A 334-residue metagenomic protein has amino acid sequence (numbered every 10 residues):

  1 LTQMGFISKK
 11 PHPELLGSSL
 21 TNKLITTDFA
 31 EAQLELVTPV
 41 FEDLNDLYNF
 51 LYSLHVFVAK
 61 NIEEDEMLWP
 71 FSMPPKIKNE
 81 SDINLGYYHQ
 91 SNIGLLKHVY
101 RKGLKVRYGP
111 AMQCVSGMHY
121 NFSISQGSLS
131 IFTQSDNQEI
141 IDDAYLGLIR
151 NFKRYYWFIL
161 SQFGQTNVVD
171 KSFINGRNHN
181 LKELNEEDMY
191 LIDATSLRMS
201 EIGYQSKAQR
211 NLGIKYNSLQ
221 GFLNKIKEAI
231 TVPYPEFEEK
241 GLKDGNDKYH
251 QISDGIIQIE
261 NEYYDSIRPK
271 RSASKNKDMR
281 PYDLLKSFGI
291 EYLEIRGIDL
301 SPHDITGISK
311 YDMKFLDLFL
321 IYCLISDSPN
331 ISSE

Functional and structural regions predicted by a protein language model:
L1, L34-L36, V58, P70 (+6 more regions): Generic structural hydrophobic/aromatic packing signal, biased to beta-strands
L1-K105, M112-M118, I140-R150, R154-W157 (+1 more regions): Terminal catalytic/cofactor-binding subdomain
T2-Q3, T38-L47, Q126-S128, D299-I308: A generic structural motif
K9-P13, T133-D136, T306-L316: Composition- and surface-driven signal marking solvent-exposed, interaction-prone regions in large proteins
E64, G127, I131, S326-N330: Secondary-structure transition/capping motifs at alpha-helix termini and the adjoining loop/turn into the next element
I77, H89-P110, C114, S123-S287 (+1 more regions): Loop-rich catalytic cores of soluble enzymes, especially ATP-dependent carboxylate-amine ligases and other
M112-S125, Y292-D299: Histidine-centered divalent-metal-coordination microenvironment in nucleic-acid enzymes
L284-F288, L293-E334: Substrate-recognition/cap regions that form aromatic- and gly/pro-loop-enriched pockets for small-molecule ligands
